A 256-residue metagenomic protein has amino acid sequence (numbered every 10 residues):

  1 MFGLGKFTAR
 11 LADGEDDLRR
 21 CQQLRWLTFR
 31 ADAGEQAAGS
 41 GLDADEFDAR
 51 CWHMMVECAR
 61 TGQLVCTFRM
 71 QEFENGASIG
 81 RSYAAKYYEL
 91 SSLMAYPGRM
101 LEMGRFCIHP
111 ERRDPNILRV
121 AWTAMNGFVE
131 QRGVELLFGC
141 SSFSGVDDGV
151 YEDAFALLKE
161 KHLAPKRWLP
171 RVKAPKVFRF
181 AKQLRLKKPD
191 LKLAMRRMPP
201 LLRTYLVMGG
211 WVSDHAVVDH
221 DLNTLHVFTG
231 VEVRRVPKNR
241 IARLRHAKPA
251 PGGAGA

Functional and structural regions predicted by a protein language model:
M1-E72: Short amphipathic alpha-helix that is part of the acyltransferase structural core
W26-R30, G127-E130, V207, H246: Short, intrinsically disordered, mixed-charge
R30-A31, D214, K238: A generic secondary-structure boundary signal that marks alpha-helix termini
A59-R60, E111-R112, V233-V236: Short loop segments at secondary-structure junctions
Q63, N116, P237-I241: Short, conserved charged micro-motifs
F73-W211, A216-T224, F228: Acyl-donor binding region in acyl/amide transferases
F228-A256: Long, continuous compositionally biased terminal/linker segments
